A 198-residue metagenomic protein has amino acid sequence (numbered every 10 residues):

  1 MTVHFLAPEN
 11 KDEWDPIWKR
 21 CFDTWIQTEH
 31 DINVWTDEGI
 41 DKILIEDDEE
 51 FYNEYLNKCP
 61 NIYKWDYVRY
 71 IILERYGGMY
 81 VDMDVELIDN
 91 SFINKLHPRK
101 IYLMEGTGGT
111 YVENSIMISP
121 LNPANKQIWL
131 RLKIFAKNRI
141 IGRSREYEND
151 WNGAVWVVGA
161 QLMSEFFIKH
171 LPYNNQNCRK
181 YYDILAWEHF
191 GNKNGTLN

Functional and structural regions predicted by a protein language model:
M1-W65, V81-N198: Glycosyltransferase-associated regions of secretory-pathway enzymes, highlighting luminal stem/catalytic domains
D66-G78: Small-residue hinge/turn detector
